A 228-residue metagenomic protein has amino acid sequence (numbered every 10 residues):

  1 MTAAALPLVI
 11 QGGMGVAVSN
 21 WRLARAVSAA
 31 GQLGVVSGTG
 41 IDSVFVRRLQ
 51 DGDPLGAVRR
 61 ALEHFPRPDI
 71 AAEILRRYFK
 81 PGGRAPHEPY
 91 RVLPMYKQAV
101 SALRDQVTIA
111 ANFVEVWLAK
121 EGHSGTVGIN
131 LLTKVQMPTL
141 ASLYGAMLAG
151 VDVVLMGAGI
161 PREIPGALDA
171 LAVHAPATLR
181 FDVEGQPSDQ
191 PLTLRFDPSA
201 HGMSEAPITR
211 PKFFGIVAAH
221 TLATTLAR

Functional and structural regions predicted by a protein language model:
M1-R228: Active-site entrance/lid segments in N-terminal catalytic domains of soluble metabolic enzymes
